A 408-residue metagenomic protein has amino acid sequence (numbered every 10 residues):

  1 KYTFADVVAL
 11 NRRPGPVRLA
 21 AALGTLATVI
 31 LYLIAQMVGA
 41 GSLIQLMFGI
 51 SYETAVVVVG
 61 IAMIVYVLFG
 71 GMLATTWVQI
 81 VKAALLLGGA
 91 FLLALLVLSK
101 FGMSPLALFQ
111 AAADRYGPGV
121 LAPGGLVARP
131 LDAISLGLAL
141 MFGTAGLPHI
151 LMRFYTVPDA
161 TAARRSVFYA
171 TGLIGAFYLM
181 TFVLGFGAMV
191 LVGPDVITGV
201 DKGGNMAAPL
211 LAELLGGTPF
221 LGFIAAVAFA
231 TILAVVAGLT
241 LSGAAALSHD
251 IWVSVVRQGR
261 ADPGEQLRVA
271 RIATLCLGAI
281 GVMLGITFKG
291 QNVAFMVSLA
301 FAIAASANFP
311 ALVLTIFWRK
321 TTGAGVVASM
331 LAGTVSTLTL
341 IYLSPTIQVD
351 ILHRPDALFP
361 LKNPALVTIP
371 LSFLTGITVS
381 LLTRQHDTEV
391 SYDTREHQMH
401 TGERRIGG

Functional and structural regions predicted by a protein language model:
K1-G408: Membrane-embedded helix-loop-helix hairpins and adjacent transmembrane boundary segments in multi-pass transporters
